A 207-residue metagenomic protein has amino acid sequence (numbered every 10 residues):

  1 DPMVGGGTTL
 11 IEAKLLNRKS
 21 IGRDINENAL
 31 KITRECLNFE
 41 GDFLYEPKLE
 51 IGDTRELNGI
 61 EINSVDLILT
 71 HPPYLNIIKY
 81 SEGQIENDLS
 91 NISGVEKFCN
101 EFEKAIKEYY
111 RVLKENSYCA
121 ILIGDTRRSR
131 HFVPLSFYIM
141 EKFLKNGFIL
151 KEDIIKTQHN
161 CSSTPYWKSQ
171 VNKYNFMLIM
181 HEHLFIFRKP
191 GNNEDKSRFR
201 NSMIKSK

Functional and structural regions predicted by a protein language model:
D1-K207: Class I S-adenosyl-L-methionine-dependent methyltransferase catalytic core
